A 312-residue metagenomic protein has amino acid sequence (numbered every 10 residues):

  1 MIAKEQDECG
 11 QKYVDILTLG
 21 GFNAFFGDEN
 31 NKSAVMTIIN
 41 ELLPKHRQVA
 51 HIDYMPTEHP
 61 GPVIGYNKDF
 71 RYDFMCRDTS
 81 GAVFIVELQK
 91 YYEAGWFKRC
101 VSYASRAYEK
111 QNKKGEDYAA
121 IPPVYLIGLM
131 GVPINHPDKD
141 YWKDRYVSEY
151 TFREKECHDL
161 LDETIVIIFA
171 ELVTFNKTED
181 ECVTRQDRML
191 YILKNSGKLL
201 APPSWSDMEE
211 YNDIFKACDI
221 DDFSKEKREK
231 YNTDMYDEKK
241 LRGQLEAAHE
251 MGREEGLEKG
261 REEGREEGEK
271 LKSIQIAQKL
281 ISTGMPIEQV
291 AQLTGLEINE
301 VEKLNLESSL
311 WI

Functional and structural regions predicted by a protein language model:
M1-R228: Conserved single-residue anchors adjacent to enzymatic active/cofactor-binding motifs
I2-Q11, F84-Q89, D187, Y191-I312: Short, charged alpha-helical interaction segments and adjacent helix-coil junctions
